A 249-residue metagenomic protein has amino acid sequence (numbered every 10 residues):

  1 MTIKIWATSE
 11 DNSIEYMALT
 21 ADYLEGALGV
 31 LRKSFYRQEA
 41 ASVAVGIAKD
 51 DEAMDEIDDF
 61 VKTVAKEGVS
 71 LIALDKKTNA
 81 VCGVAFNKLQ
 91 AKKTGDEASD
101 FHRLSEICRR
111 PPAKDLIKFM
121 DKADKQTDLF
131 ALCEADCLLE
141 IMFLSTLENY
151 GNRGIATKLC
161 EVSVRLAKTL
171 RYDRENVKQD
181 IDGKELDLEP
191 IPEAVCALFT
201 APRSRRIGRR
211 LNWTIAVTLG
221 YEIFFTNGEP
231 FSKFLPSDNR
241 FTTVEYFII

Functional and structural regions predicted by a protein language model:
T2-D59, A65-L129: Short amphipathic alpha-helix that is part of the acyltransferase structural core
A27, L71-A73, N87, I141-L144 (+5 more regions): Structural signal for hydrophobic/aromatic residues that build the beta-strand cores of folded beta-sheet domains
S42, A80-G151, N176-K184, V217-D238: Conserved acyl-donor/pantetheine-binding loop and adjacent beta-alpha core of acyl/acetyltransferases and related
G68, N239-V244: Short hydrophobic/aromatic beta-strand or adjacent loop that forms the aromatic wall/cage of a ligand/substrate-binding
D136-I141, A167-T200: Conserved GNAT acetyl-CoA-binding A-motif
N152-C160: Glycine-rich acyl-CoA binding loop
Y172, R209-L219: Conserved acetyl-CoA-binding loop of GNAT-fold acetyltransferases
